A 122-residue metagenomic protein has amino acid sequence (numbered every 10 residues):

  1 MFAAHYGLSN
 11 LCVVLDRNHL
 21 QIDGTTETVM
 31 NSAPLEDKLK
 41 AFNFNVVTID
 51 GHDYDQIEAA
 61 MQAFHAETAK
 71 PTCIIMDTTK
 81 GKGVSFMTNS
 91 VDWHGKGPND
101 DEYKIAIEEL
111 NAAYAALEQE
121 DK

Functional and structural regions predicted by a protein language model:
M1-K122: Glycine-rich ThDP/TPP pyrophosphate-binding loop and its adjacent helix/strand module within ThDP-dependent enzymes
